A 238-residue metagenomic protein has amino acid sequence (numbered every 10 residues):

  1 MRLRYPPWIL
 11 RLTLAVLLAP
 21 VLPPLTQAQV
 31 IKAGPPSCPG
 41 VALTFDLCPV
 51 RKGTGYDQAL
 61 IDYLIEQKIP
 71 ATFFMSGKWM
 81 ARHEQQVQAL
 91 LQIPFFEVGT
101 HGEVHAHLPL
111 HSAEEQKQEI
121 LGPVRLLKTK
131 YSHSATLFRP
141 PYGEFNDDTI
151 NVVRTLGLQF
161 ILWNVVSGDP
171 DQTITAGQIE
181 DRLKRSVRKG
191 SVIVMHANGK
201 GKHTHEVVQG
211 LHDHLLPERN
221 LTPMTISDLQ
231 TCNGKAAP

Functional and structural regions predicted by a protein language model:
R2-F45, P49-I61, E66, Q85-Q88 (+2 more regions): N-terminal pre-catalytic segment of deacetylase/amide-hydrolase enzymes
Q29-T100, V104-H107, E115, E119-L126 (+1 more regions): Active-site beta->alpha N-cap acidic-glycine motif
V41-F45, A71-M75, E97-T100, T136-R139 (+3 more regions): Structural recognition of the beta-strand scaffold that forms the well-ordered cores of secreted hydrolase catalytic
L47-R51, G77-A81, F96, E103-H107 (+4 more regions): Solvent-exposed loop/turn segments at secondary-structure junctions within structured extracellular/periplasmic domains
T54-Q58, E84, A113, I150 (+2 more regions): Conserved strand-to-helix beginnings and helix N-cap segments that scaffold or border functional pockets
Q58, D62, Q88, Q118-L121 (+7 more regions): Solvent-exposed, polar/charged alpha-helical surfaces in well-ordered, non-transmembrane soluble domains, broadly
E144, I150-S186, L221-N233: His/Asp/Glu-enriched short active-site or ligand-binding loop at hydrolase and phosphoryl-transfer sites
L183, V187-S227: Catalytic grooves of carbohydrate-active enzymes
